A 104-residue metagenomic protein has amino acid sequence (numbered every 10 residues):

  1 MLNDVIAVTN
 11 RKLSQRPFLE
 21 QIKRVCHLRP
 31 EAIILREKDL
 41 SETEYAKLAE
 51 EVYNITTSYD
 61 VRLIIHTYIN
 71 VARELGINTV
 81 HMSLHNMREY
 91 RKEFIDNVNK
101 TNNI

Functional and structural regions predicted by a protein language model:
M1-E89, I95-N103: Conserved N-terminal beta1-alpha1 strand-loop-helix module at the mouth
